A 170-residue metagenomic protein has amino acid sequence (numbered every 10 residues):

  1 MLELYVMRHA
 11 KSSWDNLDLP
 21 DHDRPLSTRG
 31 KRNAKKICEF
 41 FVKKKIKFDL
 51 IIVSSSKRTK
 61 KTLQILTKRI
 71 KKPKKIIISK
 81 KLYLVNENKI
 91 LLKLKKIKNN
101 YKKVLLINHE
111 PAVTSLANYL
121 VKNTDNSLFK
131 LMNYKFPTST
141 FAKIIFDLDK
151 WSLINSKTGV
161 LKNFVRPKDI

Functional and structural regions predicted by a protein language model:
L2-E3, M7-K81, V85: Active-site-proximal alpha-helix that buttresses catalytic centers in soluble enzyme cores
E3-L4, I97-N108, A112: Generic beta-sheet signal
K11, S56-R58, P111, L148 (+1 more regions): Short, glycine/serine-rich, charged loops/turns that create anion-binding and catalytic segments at active sites
L19, N118-Y119: Non-catalytic terminal and connector segments of soluble metabolic enzymes
L82-N100: Short phosphate-binding loop-to-helix
A112-N118, T124: Short, hydrophobic/π-rich interface segment
V121, D125-K162: Domain-level recognition of soluble alpha/beta enzyme cores, biased toward histidine phosphatases/phosphomutases
N163-I170: Short, cationic low-complexity segments
